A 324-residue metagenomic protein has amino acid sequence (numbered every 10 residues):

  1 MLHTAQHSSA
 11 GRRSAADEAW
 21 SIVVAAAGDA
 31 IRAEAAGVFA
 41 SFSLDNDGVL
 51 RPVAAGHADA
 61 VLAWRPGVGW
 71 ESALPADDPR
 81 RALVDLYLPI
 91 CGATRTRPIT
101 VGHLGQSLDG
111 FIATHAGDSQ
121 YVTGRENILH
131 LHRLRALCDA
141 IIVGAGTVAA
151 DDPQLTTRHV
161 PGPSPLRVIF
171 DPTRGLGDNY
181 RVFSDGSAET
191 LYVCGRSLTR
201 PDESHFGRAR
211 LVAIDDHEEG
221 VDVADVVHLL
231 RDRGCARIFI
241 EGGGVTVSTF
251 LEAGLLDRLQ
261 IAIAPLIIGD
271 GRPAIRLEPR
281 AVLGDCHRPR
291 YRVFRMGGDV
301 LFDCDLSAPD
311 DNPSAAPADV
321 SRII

Functional and structural regions predicted by a protein language model:
M1-I324: Enzymes that bind and transform nitrogen-containing heteroaromatic metabolites
